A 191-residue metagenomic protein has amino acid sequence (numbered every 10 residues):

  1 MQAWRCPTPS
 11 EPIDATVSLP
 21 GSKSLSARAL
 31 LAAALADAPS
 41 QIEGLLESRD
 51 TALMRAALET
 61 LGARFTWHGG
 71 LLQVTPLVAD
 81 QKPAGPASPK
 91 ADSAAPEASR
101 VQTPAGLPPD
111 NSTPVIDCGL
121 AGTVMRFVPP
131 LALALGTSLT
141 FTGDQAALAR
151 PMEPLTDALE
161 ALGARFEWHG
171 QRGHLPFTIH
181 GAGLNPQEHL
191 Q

Functional and structural regions predicted by a protein language model:
M1-Q191: Structural preference for solvent-exposed beta-strand-turn elements and adjacent flexible terminal/loop segments within
